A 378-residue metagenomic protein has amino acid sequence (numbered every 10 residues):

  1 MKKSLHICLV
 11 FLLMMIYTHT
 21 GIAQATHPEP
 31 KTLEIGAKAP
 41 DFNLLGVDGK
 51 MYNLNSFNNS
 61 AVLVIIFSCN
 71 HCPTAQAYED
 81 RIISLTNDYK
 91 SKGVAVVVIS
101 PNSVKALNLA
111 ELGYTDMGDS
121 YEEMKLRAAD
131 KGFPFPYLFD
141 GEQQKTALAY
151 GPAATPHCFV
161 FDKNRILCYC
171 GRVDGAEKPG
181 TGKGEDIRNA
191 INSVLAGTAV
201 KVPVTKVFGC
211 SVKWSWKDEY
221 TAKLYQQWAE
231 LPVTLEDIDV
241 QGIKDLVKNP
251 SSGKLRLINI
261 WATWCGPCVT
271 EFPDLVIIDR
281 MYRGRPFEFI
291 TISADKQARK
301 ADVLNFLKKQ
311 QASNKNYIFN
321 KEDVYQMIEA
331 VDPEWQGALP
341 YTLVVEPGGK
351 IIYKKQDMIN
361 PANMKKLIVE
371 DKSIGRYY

Functional and structural regions predicted by a protein language model:
M1-T26: Bacterial Sec-dependent N-terminal signal peptides
A25-G46: Short N-terminal segments immediately surrounding and downstream of signal-peptide cleavage
F42-L63, L235-R256, V276-M281, I328: A short beta-strand-turn-helix
A61-L63, S68-H71, K254-R256, W261-W264 (+2 more regions): Short pre-active-site segment immediately N-terminal to redox-active cysteine/selenocysteine motifs in thiol-based
S68-R81, I260-I277: Conserved redox-active cysteine motifs that mediate thiol-disulfide chemistry, especially di-cysteine Cys-X(1-2)-Cys
G93-G118, F133-Q143, P286-K300, A312-D323: Thiol-based oxidoreductase modules, predominantly thioredoxin-like and allied folds used for disulfide exchange
D116-T155, F159-V160, C168, L304-L339: Short, internal strand/loop/helix patches that form the active-site neighborhood or redox-interaction surface
D162-I238, L339-Y378: Thiol-/selenol-based redox modules, centered on thioredoxin-like and closely related oxidoreductase domains
